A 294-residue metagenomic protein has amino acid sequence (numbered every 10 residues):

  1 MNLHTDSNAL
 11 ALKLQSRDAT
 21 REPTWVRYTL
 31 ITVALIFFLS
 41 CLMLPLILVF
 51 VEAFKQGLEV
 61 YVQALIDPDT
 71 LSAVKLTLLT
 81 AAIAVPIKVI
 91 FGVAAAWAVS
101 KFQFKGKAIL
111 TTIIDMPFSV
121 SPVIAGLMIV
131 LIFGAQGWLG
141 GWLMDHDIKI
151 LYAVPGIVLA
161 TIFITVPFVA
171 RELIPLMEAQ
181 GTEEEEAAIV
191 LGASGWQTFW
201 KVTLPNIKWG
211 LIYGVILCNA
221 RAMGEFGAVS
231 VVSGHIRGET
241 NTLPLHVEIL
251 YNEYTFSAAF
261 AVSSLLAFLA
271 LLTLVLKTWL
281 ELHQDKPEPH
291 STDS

Functional and structural regions predicted by a protein language model:
N2-L12, T29-T32, I174-I189, V202 (+1 more regions): C-terminal transmembrane helix and the adjacent membrane-cytosol boundary/short C-terminal tail of inner/organellar
L14-T20, L58-I66, L71, G106-K107 (+3 more regions): Membrane-interfacial helix termini and adjacent extracytoplasmic/periplasmic loops of multi-pass transporters
L14-W25, V49-P86, K101-F102, I249-S257: Periplasmic/extracellular loop-to-transmembrane helix junction in inner-membrane transport proteins
E22, I83-I114, L127, L131 (+3 more regions): Transmembrane-helix boundary motif in ABC transporter permease subunits
T32-F37, P86, L110, M116 (+3 more regions): Transmembrane alpha-helices
S40, K75, L79-F91, A95 (+5 more regions): Hydrophobic alpha-helical transmembrane segments of multipass integral membrane proteins, especially permease/channel
M43-I47, V51, I90-A95, I124-L127 (+9 more regions): Membrane-embedded alpha-helices of multi-pass transport/permease systems
Y61-P68, F226-W279: Interhelical loop and adjacent transmembrane-helix boundary motif in polytopic membrane transport permeases
